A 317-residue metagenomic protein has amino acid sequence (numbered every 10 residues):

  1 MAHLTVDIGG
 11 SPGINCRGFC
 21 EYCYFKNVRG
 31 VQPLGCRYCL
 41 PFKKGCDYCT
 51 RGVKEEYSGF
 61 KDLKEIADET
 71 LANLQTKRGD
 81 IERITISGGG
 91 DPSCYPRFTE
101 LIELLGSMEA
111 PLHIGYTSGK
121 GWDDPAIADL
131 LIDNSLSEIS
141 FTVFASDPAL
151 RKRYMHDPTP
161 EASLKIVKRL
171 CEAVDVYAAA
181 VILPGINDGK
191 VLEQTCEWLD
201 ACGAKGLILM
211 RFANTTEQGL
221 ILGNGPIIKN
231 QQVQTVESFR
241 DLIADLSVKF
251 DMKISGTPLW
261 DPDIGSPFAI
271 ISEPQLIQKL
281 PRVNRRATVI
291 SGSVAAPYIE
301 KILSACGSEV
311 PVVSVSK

Functional and structural regions predicted by a protein language model:
M1-E56, F60, N73, I254 (+1 more regions): Flexible, acidic/Gly-rich N-terminal and inter-domain linker regions that tether and position cofactor-handling modules
V28-Y95, L105-D123, L131-L164, Y177 (+1 more regions): Core AdoMet radical
E55-Y57, R151-M155, Q218-V233: Short, flexible/disordered intra-domain loops and linkers
Y57-A72, F98-E100, P158-I166, L192-Q194 (+1 more regions): Well-ordered, non-membrane alpha-helical segments in soluble/globular domains
T70, D123-D129, D188-E197: Short, acidic/polar
F98, I102-E103, D188-L207, G265-V289: Short, electropositive alpha-helical surface patch
E138, A162-L222, R240-T257: Conserved C-terminal portion of the radical SAM core fold that forms the substrate/S-adenosylmethionine-binding
K229-K317: C-terminal accessory extensions appended to soluble enzyme cores
